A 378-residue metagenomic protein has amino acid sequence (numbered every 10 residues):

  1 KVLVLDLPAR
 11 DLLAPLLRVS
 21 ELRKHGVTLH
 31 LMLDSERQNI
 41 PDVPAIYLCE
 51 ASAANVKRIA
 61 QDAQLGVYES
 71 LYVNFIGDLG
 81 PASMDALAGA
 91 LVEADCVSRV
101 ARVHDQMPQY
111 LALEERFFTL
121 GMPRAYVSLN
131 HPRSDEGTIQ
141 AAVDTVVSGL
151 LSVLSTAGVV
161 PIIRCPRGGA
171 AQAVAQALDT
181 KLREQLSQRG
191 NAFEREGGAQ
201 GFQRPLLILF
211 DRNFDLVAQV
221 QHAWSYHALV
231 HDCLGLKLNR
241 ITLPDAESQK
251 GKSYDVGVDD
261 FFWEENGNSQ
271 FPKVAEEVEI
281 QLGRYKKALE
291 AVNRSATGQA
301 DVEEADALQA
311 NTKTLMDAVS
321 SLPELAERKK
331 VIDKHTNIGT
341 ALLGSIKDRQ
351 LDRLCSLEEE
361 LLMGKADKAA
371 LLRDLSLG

Functional and structural regions predicted by a protein language model:
K1-G378: Extended, well-folded catalytic/binding cores that form a central cleft or groove in large enzyme and scaffold domains
